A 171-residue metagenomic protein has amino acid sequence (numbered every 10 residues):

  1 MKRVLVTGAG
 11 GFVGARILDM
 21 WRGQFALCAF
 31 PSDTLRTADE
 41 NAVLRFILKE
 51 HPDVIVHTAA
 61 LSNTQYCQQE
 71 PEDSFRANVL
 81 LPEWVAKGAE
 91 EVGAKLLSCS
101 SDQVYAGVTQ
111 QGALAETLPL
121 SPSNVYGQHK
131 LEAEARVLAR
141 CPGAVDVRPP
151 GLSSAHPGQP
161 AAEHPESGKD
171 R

Functional and structural regions predicted by a protein language model:
K2-W21: N-terminal Rossmann NAD(P)H-binding glycine-rich loop of SDR-like oxidoreductase domains
T7, F30, I55-A59, L96-D102 (+1 more regions): SDR active-site strand-loop-helix element
Q24-R45: Adenosine-cofactor binding site in Rossmann-like domains, unifying the SAM/SAH pocket of S-adenosylmethionine-dependent
E40-A77: NAD(P)H-binding glycine-rich loop region in Rossmannoid oxidoreductase-like domains and their noncatalytic homologs
E50, E91-V92, R140: Helix C-cap/helix->beta junction micro-motif
V54-I55, Q69-L97: NAD(P)-cofactor binding segment of oxidoreductase domains
R76, L80-L81, V104-V147, L152-A155: Catalytic helix-loop patch of NAD(P)-dependent Rossmann-fold dehydrogenases
A144-G151, E163-R171: A conserved pocket-lining segment of Rossmann-fold NAD(P)-dependent short-chain dehydrogenase/reductase
